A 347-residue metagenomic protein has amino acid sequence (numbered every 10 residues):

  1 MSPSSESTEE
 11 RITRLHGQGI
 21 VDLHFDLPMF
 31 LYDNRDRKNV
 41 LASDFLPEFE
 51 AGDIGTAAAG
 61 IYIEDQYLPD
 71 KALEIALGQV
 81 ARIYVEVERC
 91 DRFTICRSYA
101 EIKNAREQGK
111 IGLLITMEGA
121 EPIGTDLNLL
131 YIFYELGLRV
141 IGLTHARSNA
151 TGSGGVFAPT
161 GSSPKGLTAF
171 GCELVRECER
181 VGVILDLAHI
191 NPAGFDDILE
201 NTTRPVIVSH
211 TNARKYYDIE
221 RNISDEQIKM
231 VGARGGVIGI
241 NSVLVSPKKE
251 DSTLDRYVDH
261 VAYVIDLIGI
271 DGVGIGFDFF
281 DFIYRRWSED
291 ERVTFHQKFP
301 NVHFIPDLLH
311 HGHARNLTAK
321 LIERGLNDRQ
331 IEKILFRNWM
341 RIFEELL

Functional and structural regions predicted by a protein language model:
M1-S162, D218-L347: N-terminal hydrophobic targeting/anchoring segments and the immediately downstream early-domain regions of hydrolases
P122, E135-R221: Divalent metal-binding pocket/active-site signature
